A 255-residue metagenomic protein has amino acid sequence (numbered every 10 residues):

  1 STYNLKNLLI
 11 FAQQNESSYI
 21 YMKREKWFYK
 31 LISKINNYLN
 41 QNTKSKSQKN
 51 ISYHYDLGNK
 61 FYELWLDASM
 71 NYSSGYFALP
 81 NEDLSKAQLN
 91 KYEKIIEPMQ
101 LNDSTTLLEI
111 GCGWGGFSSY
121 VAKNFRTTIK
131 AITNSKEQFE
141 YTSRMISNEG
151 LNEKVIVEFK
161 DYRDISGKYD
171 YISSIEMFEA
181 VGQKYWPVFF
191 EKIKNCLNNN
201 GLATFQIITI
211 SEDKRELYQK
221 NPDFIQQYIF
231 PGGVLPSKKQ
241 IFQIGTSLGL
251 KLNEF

Functional and structural regions predicted by a protein language model:
T2-W65: N-terminal auxiliary segments of SAM/dcSAM-dependent transferases
D103-G111: Conserved class I S-adenosyl-L-methionine
W114-R126: Conserved SAM-binding loop of SAM-dependent methyltransferases across substrates and taxa, primarily the Class I
K123-R163: Class I SAM-dependent methyltransferase SAM/SAH-binding core
R163-I172: A short acidic, Gly/Pro-enriched loop at the edge of an enzyme's catalytic core that lines a small-molecule cofactor
P187-N199: A short glycine-rich, Lys/Arg-flanked "PGG" loop and its adjoining helix->strand segment in the class I
N200-I208: Conserved beta-strand signature within the Rossmann-like core of class I S-adenosyl-L-methionine
T209-F255: Substrate-binding/catalytic lobe of Class I Rossmann-like enzymes that use SAM or dcSAM, i.e., the mid-to-C-terminal
